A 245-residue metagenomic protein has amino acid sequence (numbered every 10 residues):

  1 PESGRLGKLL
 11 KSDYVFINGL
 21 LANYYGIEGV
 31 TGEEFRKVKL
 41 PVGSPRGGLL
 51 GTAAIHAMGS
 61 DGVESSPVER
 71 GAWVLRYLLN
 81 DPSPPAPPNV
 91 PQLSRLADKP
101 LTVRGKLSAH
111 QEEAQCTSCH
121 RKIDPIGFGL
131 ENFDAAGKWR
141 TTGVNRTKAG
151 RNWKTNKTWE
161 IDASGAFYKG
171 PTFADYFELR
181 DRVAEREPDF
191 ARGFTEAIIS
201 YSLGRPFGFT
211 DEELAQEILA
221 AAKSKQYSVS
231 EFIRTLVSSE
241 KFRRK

Functional and structural regions predicted by a protein language model:
P1-L20: Non-catalytic, conformational "gating/processing" segments within enzyme and secreted inhibitor domains
G4-K8, G208-E213: Short, surface-exposed loop/turn segments at secondary-structure junctions
S12-D13, R186, F190: A short beta-strand-to-alpha-helix junction
A22, K37-F177, D181-A184, A191 (+4 more regions): Sequence context surrounding c-type heme c attachment/ligation sites in exported
Y25-K37: Short, well-structured beta-strand/strand-turn elements
